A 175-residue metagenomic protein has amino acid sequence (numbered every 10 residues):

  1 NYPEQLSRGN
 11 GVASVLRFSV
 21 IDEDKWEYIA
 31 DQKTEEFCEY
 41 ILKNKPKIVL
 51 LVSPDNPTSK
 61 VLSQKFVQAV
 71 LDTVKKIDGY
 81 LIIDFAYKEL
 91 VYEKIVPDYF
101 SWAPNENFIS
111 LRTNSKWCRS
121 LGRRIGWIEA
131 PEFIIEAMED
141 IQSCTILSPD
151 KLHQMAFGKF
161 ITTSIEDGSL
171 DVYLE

Functional and structural regions predicted by a protein language model:
N1-V15: Substrate-binding/gating loop at the entrance of the active-site cleft, primarily in PLP-dependent aminotransferase-like
P3, F37-C38, V67-L71, Y99-S101 (+1 more regions): Short amphipathic alpha-helical segments and helix-helix/interface helices
P3-Q5, K60-S63, V91-V96, G122 (+1 more regions): A short acidic (Asp/Glu
S7-R8, P104-E175: Conserved core segment of the aminotransferase class I/II
G11, K76-Y80, E106: A short helix->loop->beta-strand "cap" motif at the edges of active sites that frequently abuts
A13-K25: Short beta-strand->loop structural element characteristic of the AMP-binding/adenylate-forming
D22-E93: Active-site phosphate-binding strand-loop segment of PLP-dependent enzymes
E36, A69, D98, I125 (+1 more regions): Alpha-helical elements of Rossmann-like donor-binding domains used by nucleotide-donor carbohydrate transfer enzymes
